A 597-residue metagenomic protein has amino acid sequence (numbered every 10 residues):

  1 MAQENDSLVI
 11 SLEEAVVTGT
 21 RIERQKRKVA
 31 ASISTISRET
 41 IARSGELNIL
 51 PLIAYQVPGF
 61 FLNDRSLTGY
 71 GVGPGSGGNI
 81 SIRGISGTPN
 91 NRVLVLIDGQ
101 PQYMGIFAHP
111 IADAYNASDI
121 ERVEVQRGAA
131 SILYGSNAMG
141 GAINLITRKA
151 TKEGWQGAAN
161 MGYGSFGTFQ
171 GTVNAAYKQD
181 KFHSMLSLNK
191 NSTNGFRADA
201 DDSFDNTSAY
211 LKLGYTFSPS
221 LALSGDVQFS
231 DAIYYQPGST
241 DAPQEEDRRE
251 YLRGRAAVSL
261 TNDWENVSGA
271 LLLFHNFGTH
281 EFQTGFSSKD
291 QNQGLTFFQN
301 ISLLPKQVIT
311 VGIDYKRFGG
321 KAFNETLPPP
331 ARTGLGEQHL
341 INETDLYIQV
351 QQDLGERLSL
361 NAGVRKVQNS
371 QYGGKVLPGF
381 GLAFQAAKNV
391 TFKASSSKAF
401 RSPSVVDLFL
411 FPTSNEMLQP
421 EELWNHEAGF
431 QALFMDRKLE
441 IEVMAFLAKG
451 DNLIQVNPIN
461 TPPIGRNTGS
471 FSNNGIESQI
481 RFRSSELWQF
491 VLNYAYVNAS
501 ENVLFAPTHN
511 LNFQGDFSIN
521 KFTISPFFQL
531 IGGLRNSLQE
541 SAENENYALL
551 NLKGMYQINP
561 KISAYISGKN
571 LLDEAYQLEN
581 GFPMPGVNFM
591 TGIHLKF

Functional and structural regions predicted by a protein language model:
Q3-A42, L50: Short, acidic, small-residue-rich periplasmic hinge/interaction motif at the N-terminus of Gram-negative outer-membrane
A54-Q100: Extracytoplasmic beta-strand/coil segments of soluble accessory domains associated with Gram-negative outer-membrane
Q100-R127: Short acidic/polar hinge/loop motifs at secondary-structure boundaries that mediate gating or recognition
S131-I132, N144, K152-E153, G162 (+1 more regions): Periplasmic-side early beta-strands and strand-to-turn transitions of outer-membrane beta-barrels
S218, L304-V308, L335-K449, S485-E486 (+3 more regions): Structural signature of Gram-negative outer-membrane beta-barrels, strongest in the C-terminal barrel of TonB-dependent
D241-D263, H339-I341, T391, S395-D451 (+4 more regions): Outer-membrane beta-barrel signature, preferentially recognizing the C-terminal barrel domain of Gram-negative
D353-E356, A445-K449, N467-R535, Q557-S563 (+1 more regions): Gram-negative outer-membrane beta-barrel transporters
K449-D451, L530-S537, L552-F597: C-terminal beta-signal and adjacent terminal beta-strands/loops of Gram-negative outer-membrane beta-barrel proteins
